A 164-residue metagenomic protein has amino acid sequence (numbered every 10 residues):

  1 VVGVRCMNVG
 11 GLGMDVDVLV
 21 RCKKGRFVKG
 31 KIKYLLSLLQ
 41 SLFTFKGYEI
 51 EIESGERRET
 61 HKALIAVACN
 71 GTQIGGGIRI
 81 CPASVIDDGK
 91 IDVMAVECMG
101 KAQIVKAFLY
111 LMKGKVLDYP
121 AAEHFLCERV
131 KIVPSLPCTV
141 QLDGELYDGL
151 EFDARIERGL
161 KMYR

Functional and structural regions predicted by a protein language model:
V1-L64: Catalytic core of DAGKc-family lipid kinases
V9, V20-R21, A68, V96 (+1 more regions): Short beta-strand-to-turn element immediately C-terminal to the catalytic PLP-Schiff-base lysine in fold type I
G11, D15, V67-C81, L146: Glycine-rich phosphate/pyrophosphate-binding beta-alpha loops
D15-V18, T60-K62, I74-G77, K101-I104: Short acidic/glycine-rich loop or secondary-structure boundary segments that cap or lie
R26-K33, G76, P82-Q103: Gly/Ser/Thr-rich active-site loops/lids in small-molecule metabolic enzymes that frequently grip phosphoryl groups
L36-L39, Y48-G55, G76-C81, K115-D118 (+1 more regions): Glycine-rich, charged/polar anion/phosphate-binding loops that engage phosphate groups from diverse ligands
S54-E56, T60, V85, A95-R164: ATP/nucleoside-binding phosphotransfer catalytic cores, i.e., glycine-rich phosphate-binding loops
